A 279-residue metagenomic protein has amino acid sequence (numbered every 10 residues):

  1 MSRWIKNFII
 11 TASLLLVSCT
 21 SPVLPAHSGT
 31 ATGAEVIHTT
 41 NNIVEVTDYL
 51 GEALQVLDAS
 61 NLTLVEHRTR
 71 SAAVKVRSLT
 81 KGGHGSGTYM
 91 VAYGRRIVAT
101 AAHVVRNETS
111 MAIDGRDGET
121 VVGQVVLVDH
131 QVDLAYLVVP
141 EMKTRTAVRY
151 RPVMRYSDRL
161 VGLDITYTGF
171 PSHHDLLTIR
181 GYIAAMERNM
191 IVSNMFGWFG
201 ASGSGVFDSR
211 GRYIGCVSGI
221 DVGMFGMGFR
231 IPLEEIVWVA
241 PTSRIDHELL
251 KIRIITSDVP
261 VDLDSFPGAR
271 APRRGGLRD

Functional and structural regions predicted by a protein language model:
M1-I9: Bacterial N-terminal signal peptides that target proteins for export
L24-L64, T144-T146, Y213, V217-D279: C-terminal cap/linker of serine protease catalytic domains
N42, N61-V65, T88-Y89, T109 (+4 more regions): Active-site substrate-binding loop(s) of clan PA
A59-T63, S71-V98, E119-V122, R180 (+1 more regions): A conserved glycine-rich beta-strand in the N-terminal activation segment of trypsin-fold
V76, G87, R96, T100 (+9 more regions): Terminal peptide-recognition signature
G82-H84, V91-M142, L160-V161, G219: Catalytic-histidine neighborhood of serine endopeptidases, predominantly the chymotrypsin-like S1/PA family
T146-A201, V217-F229: Flexible, gly/ser-rich surface segments that form the specificity/activation loops bordering the active-site cleft
